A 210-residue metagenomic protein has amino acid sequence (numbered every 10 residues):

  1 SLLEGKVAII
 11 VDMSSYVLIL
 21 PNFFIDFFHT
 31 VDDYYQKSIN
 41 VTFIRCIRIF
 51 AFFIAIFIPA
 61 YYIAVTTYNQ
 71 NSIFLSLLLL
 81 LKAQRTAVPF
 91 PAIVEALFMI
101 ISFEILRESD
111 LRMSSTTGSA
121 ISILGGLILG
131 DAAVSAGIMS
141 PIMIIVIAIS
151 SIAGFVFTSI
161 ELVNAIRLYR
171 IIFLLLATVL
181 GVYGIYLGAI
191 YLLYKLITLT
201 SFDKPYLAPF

Functional and structural regions predicted by a protein language model:
S1-E95, L162, S201-F210: Cytosolic regulatory modules rich in charged/polar residues
I54, I93, L97, I121-L124 (+2 more regions): Residue-level signal for the membrane-embedded core of alpha-helical transmembrane segments, especially mid-helix
I54-T66, E95, M99-R107, A132 (+1 more regions): Hydrophobic alpha-helical transmembrane segments and their immediate juxtamembrane helical boundaries in integral
A60, I101, I105-E108, L127-A132 (+4 more regions): Alpha-helical transmembrane segments of multipass membrane proteins
N69-L75, P91-F103, I138-S150: Hydrophobic, membrane-facing alpha-helical anchors
P89-F90, L111-I123, A136-I142, I160-A165: Short, non-helical or kinked segments that cap or interrupt transmembrane helices
L97, I101, A120-I128, I147-I149 (+1 more regions): Hydrophobic alpha-helical segments embedded in the membrane of multi-pass proteins
P141-M143, I147-F210: Hydrophobic alpha-helical transmembrane segments of membrane transport and translocation systems, primarily multi-pass
